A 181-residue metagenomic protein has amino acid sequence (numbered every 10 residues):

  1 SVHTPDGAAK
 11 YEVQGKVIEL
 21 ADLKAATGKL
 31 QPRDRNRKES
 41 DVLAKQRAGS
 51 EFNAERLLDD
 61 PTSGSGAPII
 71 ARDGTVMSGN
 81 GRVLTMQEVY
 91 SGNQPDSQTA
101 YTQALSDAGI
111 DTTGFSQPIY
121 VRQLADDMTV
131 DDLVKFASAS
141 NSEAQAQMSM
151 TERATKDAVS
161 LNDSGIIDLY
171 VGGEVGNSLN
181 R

Functional and structural regions predicted by a protein language model:
S1-S65, I70-R72: N-terminal leader or domain-start segments enriched in small/polar residues
R56-D60, G64, A71-R181: Basic- and aromatic-enriched surface patches that contact anionic nucleotides/nucleic acids
